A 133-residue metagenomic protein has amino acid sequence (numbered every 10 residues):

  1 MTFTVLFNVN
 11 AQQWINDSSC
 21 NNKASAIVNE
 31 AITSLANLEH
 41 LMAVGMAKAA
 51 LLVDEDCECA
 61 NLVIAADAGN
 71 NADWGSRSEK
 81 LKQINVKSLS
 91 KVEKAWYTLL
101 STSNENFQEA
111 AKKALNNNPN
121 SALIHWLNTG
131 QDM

Functional and structural regions predicted by a protein language model:
M1-L6: Bacterial N-terminal signal peptides
Q12-A26, I84-E93: TPR-adjacent "capping" and linker segments in tetratricopeptide-repeat scaffold/adaptor proteins
C20, V53-D54, S88-L89, N118-P119: A structural motif in tetratricopeptide-repeat
C20-M46, V53, Y97-E105, E109: Alpha-helical segment of the N-proximal tetratricopeptide repeat
K23, D56-E58, P119-I124: Residue-level recognition of tetratricopeptide repeat
D67-A68, S101, Q131-D132: TPR/TPR-like alpha-solenoid repeats
G75-S88, N106-N116: Alpha-helical repeat scaffolds
